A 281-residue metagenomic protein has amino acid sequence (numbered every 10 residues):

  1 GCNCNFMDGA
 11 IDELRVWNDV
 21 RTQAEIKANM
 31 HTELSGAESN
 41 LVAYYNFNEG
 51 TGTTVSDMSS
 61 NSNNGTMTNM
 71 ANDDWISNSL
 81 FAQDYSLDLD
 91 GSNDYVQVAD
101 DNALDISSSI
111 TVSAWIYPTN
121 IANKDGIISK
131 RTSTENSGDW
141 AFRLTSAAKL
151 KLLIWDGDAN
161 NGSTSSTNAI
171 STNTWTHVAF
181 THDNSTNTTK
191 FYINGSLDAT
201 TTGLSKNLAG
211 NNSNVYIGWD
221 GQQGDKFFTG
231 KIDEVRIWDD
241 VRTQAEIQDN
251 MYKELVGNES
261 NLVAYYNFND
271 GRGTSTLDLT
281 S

Functional and structural regions predicted by a protein language model:
G1-C2, D19-I26, D94-L153, S185-Y192 (+3 more regions): Extracellular glycan-recognition modules
G1-D12, A28-T32, A99, N211-D233 (+2 more regions): Extracellular glycan-interaction patches encoded by glycine-rich segments
G1-N3, M30-G36, D90-I110, G162-I170 (+2 more regions): Short surface loop/edge beta-strand patches of beta-sandwich-type extracellular domains that form ligand-contact sites
K27-N93, A199, Q248-S281: Extracytoplasmic low-complexity segments
T66-S108, D156-A159, N211-Y216: Low-complexity, glycine/proline/serine-rich flexible segments
L153-H177: Short, aromatic/His-centered strand-loop micro-motif at the edge of beta-sheets
T174-T188: Localized edge beta-strand/strand-to-loop motifs within extracellular or lumenal beta-rich domains
I193-V215: Short, solvent-exposed beta-strand-to-loop segments that form ligand-recognition rims of beta-rich domains
